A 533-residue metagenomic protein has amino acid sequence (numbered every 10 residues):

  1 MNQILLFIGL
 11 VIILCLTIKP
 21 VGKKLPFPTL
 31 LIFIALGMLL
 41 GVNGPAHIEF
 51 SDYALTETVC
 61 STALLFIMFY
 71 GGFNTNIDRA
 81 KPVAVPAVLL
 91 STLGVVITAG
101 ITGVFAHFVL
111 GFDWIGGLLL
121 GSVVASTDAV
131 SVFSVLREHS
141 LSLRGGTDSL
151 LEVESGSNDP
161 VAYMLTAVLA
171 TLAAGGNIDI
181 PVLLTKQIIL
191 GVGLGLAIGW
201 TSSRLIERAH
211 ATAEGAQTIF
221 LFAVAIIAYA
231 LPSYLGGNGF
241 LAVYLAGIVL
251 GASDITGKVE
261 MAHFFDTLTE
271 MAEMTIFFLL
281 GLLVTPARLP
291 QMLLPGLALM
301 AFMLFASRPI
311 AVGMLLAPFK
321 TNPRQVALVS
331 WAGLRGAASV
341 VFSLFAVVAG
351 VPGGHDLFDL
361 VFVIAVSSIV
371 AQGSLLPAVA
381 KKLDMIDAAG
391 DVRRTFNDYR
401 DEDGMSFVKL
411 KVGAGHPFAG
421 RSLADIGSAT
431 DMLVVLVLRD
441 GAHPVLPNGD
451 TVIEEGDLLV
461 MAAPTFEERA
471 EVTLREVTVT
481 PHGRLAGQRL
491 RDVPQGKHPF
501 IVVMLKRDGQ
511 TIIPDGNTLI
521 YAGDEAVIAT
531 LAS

Functional and structural regions predicted by a protein language model:
M1-A389, D401-E402: Transmembrane helical cores of multi-pass secondary ion antiporters/exchangers
I310, L316-R324, L328, A338-S339 (+1 more regions): Cytosolic regulatory regions of ion transport systems
